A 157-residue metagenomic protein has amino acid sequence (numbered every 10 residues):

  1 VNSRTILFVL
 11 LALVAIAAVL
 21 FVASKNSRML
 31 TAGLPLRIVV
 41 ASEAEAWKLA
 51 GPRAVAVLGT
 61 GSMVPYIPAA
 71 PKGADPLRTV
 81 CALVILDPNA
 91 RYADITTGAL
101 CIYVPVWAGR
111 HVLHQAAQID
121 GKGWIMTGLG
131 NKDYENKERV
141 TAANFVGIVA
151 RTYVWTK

Functional and structural regions predicted by a protein language model:
V1-K157: Extended hydrophobic leader/signal-anchor segments used for secretion and membrane insertion
